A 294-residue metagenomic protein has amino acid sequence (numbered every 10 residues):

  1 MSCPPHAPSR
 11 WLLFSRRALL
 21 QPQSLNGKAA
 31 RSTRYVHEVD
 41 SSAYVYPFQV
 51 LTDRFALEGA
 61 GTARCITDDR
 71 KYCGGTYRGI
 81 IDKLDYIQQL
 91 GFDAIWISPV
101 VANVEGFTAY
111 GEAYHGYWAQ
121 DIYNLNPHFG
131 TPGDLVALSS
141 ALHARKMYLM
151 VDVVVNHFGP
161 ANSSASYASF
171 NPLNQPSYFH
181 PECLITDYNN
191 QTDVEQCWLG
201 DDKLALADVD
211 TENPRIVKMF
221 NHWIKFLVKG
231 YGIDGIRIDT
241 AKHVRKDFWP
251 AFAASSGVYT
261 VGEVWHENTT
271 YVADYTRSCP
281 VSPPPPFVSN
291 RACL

Functional and structural regions predicted by a protein language model:
M1-Q21: Fungal secretory targeting signals
H6, Q89, G230-G232: Alpha-helix termination/capping residues and helix-transition junctions
L19-R31, S139, H143, H157 (+1 more regions): Active-site-proximal helices and loops of the catalytic beta/alpha 8
P22-M147: N-terminal structural segment of carbohydrate-active enzymes
D53-L57, V101-V104, V155-P160, K242-V244 (+1 more regions): Solvent-exposed loop/turn segments at secondary-structure junctions within structured extracellular/periplasmic domains
E105-A119, V155-V194, A254-S256, T276-P280: Aromatic- and acidic-residue-enriched segments that line the glycan-binding/catalytic groove of carbohydrate-active
S177-E182, T186-Y231, A241: Active-site-adjacent "subsite" loops/lids of carbohydrate-active enzymes
